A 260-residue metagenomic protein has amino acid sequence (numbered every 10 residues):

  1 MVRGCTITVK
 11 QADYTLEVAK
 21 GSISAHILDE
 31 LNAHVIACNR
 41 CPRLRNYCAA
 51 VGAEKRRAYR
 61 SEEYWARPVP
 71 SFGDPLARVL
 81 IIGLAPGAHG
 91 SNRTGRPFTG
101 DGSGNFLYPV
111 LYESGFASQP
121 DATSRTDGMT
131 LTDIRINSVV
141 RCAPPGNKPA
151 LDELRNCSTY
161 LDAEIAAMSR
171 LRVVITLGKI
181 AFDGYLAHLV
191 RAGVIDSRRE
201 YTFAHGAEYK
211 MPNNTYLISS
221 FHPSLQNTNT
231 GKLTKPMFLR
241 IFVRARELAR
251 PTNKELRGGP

Functional and structural regions predicted by a protein language model:
Q11: Cationic, low-complexity basic patches in intrinsically disordered or flexible, solvent-exposed regions
Y14, I23-A207, M211-P251: A polyanion-binding, active-site-adjacent surface
